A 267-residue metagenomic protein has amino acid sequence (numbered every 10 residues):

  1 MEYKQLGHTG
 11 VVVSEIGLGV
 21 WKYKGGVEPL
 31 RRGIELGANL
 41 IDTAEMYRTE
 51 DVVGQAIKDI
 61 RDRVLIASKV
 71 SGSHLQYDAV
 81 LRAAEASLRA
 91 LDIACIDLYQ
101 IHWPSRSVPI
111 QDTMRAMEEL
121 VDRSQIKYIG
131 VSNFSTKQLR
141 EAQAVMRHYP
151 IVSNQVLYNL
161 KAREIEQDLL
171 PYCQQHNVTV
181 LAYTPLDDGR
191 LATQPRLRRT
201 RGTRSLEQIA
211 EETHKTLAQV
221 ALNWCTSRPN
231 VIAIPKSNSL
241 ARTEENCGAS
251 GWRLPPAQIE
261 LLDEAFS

Functional and structural regions predicted by a protein language model:
M1-V64, A94, G189: N-terminal binding-site loop/beta-alpha segment at the start of enzyme catalytic domains that lines or forms
Y3, P104-S267: Beta/alpha (TIM)-barrel catalytic core signal, keyed to glycine-rich beta->alpha loops juxtaposed to Asp/Glu that bind
G7-G10, G54-D62, E85-I93, V121 (+2 more regions): Acidic (Asp/Glu)-rich catalytic clusters
V11-I16, G37-L40, R61-V64, I93-D97 (+4 more regions): Short, well-ordered coil/turn segments that N-cap beta-strands
Y23-G26, D42-V52, S73-D78, S105-P109 (+1 more regions): Acidic-and-aromatic substrate-binding clefts and catalytic sites of carbohydrate-active enzymes
K24-G33, Q76-L91, D112, K137-R140 (+1 more regions): Short, acidic/polar
R63-L75, L98-H102, Q155-Y158: A short, structured active-site edge motif that brings together acidic residues
R89-V108: Active-site groove signature of glycoside hydrolases
